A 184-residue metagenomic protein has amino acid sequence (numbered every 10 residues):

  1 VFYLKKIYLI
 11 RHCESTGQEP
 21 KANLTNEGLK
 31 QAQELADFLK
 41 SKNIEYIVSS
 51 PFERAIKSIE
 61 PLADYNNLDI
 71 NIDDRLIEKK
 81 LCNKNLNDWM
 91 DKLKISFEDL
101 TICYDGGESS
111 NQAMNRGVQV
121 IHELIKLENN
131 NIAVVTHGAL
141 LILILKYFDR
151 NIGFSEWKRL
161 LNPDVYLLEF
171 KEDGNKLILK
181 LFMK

Functional and structural regions predicted by a protein language model:
V1-Y3: Short, Lys/Arg-enriched N-terminal segments with co-localized hydrophobic residues within the first ~10-30 amino acids
K5-N71, E108-N111: Active-site-proximal alpha-helix that buttresses catalytic centers in soluble enzyme cores
I7, E128-A139: Generic beta-sheet signal
S15, L140-L141: Short active-site segment of divalent metal-dependent hydrolases/proteases that encodes the spacing between
N23, D64-V118: Phosphate-handling substructures
S41-N43, L124-N130: Glycine-rich phosphate-binding loop signature in dinucleotide/nucleotide-binding domains
P51-F52, R75, V134-A139: Short, well-ordered beta-to-alpha junction loops that form the rim of enzyme active sites and present histidine/acidic
N151-L179: Domain-level recognition of soluble alpha/beta enzyme cores, biased toward histidine phosphatases/phosphomutases
